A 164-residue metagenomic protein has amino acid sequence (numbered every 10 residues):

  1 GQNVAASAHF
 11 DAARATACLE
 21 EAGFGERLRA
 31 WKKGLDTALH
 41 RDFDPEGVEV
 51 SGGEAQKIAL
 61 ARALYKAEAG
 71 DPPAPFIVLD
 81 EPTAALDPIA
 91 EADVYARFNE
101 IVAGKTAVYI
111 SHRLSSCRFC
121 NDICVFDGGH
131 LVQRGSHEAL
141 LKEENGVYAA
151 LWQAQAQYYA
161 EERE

Functional and structural regions predicted by a protein language model:
G1-G25, E143: Q-loop/switch helix immediately C-terminal to the Walker
N3, H112-R113: Catalytic "switch" loops of ABC-type ATPases
A5, D80, A84-D87, E91: ABC-family nucleotide-binding domains
L19, L39, L60-A61, T83 (+4 more regions): Hydrophobic, well-ordered secondary-structure elements that form the walls of internal hydrophobic environments
G25-I58, L64-P82, Y158-E164: ABC-fold ATPase nucleotide-binding domain signature/coupling loops
K32-G34, A96, R113, R118-E164: C-terminal portion of ABC ATPase nucleotide-binding domains
K66-A69, E91-A103, S115: Helical segment within the ABC ATPase nucleotide-binding domain
I77, G104-S111: Conserved H-loop
